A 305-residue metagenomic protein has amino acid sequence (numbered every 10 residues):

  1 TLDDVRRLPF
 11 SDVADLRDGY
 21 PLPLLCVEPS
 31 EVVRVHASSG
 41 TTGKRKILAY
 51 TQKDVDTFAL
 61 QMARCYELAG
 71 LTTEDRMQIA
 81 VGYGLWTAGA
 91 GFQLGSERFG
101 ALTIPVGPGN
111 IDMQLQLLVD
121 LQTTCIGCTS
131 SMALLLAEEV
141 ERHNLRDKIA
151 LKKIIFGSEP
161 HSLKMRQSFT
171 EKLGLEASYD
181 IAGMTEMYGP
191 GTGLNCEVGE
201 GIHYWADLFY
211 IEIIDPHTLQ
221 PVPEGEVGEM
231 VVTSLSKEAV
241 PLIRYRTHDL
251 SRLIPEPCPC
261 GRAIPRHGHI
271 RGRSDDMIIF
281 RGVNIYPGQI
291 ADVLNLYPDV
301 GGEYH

Functional and structural regions predicted by a protein language model:
T1-A37, T42-L60, R64-L68, T72-E74 (+2 more regions): Nucleotide 5′-phosphate-binding alpha/beta core
V32, V55, G82-G84, S131-M132: Short glycine-enriched loops at secondary-structure junctions
V35, M62, Q93, R166 (+1 more regions): Generic structural marker for isolated residues within well-ordered, non-membrane alpha-helices of soluble domains
D54-V55, V81, L102-V106: Short, flexible loop segments at the rims of nucleotide/cofactor-binding pockets, characterized by
R64-E67, L94, E138-R142: Short, well-ordered alpha-helices that flank and scaffold nucleotide-derived cofactor binding pockets
E67-A101: Conserved AMP-binding loop of ANL adenylate-forming enzymes
F99-H305: Active-site glycine/GP-rich loop and adjacent strand/helix microenvironment that borders small-molecule binding pockets
